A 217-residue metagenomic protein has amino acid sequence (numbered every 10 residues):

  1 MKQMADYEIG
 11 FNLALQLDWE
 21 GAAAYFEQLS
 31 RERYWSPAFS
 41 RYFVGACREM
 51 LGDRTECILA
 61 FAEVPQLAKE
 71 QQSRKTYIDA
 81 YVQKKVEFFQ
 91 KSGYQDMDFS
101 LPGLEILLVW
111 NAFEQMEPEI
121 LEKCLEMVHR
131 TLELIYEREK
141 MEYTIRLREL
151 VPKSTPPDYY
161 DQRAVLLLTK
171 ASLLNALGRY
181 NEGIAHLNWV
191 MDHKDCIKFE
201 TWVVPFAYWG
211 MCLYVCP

Functional and structural regions predicted by a protein language model:
M1, W35, S154-P157, D161 (+2 more regions): Residue signature of alpha-solenoid helical repeat architecture, marking inter-repeat boundaries and helix-start
M4-E8, A38-F43, M50, Q162-T169 (+2 more regions): "A position-specific structural signal for the A-helix of alpha-solenoid helical repeats
N12-L13, C47-R48, I106, L173 (+1 more regions): Residue-level signature for tetratricopeptide repeat
W19-A23, L29-A38, G45-Q72, M191 (+1 more regions): TPR/TPR-like (Sel1-like) alpha-helical repeat modules
F26-E27, F61, A68, L121-I135 (+4 more regions): Inward-facing hydrophobic residues that define packing positions of alpha-helical scaffold repeats
E32-R33, L67-Q72, K85, V128-V151 (+1 more regions): Alpha-helical junction/boundary sensor with strong preference for TPR arrays
F61, A68-E122: Extended ligand-binding clefts on enzyme/binding-domain cores
